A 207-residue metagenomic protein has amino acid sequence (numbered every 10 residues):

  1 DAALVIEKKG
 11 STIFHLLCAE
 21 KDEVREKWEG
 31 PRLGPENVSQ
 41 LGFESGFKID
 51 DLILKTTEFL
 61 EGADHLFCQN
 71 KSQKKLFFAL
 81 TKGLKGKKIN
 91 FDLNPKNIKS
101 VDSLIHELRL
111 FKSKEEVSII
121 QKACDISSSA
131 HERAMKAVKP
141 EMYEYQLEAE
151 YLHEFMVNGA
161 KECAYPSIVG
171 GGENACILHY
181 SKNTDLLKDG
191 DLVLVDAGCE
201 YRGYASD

Functional and structural regions predicted by a protein language model:
D1-S129: A composition/biophysics-driven feature that prefers long, compositionally simple stretches
P31-P35, A137, D196: Short, charged/polar low-complexity linear motifs in solvent-exposed/disordered segments
K87-I89, K99-L104, M142-D207: Short catalytic-site patches enriched in acidic/histidine residues that coordinate or position cofactors/metals
K112-G159, Y165: Active-site pocket-lining segments that scaffold enzyme catalytic pockets across diverse folds
